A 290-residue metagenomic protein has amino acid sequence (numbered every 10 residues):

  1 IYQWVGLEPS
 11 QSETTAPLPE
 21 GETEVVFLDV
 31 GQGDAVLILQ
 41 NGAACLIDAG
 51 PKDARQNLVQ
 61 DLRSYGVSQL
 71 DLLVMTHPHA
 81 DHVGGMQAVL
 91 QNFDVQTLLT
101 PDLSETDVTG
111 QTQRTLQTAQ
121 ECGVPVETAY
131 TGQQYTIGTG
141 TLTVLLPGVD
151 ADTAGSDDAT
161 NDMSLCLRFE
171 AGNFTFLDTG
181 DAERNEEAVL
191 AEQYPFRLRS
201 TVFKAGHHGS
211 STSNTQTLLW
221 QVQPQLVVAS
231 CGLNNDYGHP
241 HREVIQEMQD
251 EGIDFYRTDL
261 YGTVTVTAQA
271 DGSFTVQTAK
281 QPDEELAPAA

Functional and structural regions predicted by a protein language model:
I1-A290: Non-globular, low-confidence helical/coil segments that flank catalytic cores
